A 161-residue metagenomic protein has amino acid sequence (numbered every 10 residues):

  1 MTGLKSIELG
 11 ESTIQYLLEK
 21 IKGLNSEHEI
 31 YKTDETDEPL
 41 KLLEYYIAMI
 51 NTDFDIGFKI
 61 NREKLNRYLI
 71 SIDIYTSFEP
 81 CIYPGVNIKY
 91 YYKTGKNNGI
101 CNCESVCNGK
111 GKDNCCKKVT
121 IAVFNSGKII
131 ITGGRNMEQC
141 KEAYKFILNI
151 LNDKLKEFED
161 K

Functional and structural regions predicted by a protein language model:
T2-K32, N125, T132-D160: Extended intrinsically disordered, low-complexity coil regions enriched in Ser, Thr, Gly, Ala and often Pro
E8-E11, F54-K64, G95-N98, I129-T132 (+1 more regions): Eukaryotic short linear interaction motifs
H28-V123: Intrinsic, low-complexity N-terminal interaction/targeting segments
I121, K128-I129: Structural motif
